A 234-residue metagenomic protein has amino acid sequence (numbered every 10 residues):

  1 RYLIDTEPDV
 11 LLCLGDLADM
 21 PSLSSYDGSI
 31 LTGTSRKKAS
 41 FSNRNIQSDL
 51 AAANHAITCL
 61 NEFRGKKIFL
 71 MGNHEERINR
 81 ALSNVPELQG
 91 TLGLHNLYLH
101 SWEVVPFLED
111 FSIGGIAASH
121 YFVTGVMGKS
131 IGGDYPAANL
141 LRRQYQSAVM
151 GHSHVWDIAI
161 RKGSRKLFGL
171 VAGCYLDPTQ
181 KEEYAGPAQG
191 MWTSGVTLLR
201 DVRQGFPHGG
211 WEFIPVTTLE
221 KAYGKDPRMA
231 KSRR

Functional and structural regions predicted by a protein language model:
R1, N54-A56, V104-P106, G132-A138 (+1 more regions): A generic local structural motif
R1-E103: Core catalytic region of metal-dependent phosphoesterases/phosphodiesterases, especially metallo-beta-lactamase-like
L3-E7, N61-F63, S112, L140-Q144 (+2 more regions): Flexible, charged surface loops at secondary-structure boundaries
D5-T6, E212-A230: Polar, enzyme-active/binding microenvironments
V10, I116, S147: Short, Asp-centered acidic motifs that coordinate Mg2+ and/or phosphate in catalytic or ligand-binding sites
I68-H74, V105-L108, W211-T218: Acidic carboxylate-rich catalytic motifs and surrounding loops in phosphoryl-/glycosyl-chemistry enzymes
D110-A117: Beta-strand-turn-beta hairpins that frame and shape the catalytic cleft of phosphate-ester-processing enzymes
S119-I214, T218: Conserved beta-sheet core of the metallophosphoesterase superfamily
